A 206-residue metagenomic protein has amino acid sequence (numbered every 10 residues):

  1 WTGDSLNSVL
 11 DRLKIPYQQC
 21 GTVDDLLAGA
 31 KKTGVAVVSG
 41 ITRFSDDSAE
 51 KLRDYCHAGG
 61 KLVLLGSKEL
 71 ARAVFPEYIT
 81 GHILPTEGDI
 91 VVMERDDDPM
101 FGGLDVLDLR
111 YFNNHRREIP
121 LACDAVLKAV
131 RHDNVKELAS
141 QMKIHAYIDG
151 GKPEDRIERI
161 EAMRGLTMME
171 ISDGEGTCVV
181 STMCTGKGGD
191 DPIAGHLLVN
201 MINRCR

Functional and structural regions predicted by a protein language model:
W1-V35, L65-S67, E77-D97, M163-T167 (+3 more regions): Aromatic-Pro/Gly-enriched surface loop or interdomain linker that acts as a lid/target-recognition segment
S5-L13, D89-I193: Catalytic beta-strand/loop cores that center a nucleophilic Ser/Cys/Thr and support acyl-enzyme chemistry
K14-Q18, V37-T42, D155-E158: Short, flexible loop segments at the rims of nucleotide/cofactor-binding pockets, characterized by
D24-A28, L52, L127-K128, M169: Short, flexible, glycine/charge-rich loop motifs used to bind or transfer phosphoryl groups or to couple energy/partner
A28-T33, C56-H57, V130-H132, S172-D173: Flexible, charged surface loops at secondary-structure boundaries
V35, K61-L62, G176-V179: Beta-sheet entry/capping signal
T42-A122, S181, D190-I193, L197-N203: A glycine-rich, often tryptophan-bearing local segment used as a flexible ligand/cofactor-contacting loop or short
